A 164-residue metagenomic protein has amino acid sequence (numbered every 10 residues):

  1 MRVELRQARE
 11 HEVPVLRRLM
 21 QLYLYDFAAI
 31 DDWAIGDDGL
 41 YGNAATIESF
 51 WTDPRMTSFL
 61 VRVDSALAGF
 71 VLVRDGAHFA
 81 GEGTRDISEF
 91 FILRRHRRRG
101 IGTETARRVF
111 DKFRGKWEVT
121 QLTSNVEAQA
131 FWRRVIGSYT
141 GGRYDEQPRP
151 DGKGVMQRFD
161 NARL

Functional and structural regions predicted by a protein language model:
V3-L19, A28: A short beta-loop-alpha structural element at the N-terminal edge of CoA-dependent acyl/N-acetyltransferase catalytic
L24-E48: Conserved GNAT-fold acetyl-CoA-binding loop/helix
A45-L60: A short helix-loop-beta-strand connector motif used in the catalytic cores of GNAT acetyltransferases and, in some
S58-L60, A66-D75, D86, F91: Conserved beta-strand in the GNAT
G76-I87, R97: A conserved beta-turn-beta hairpin within the catalytic core of GNAT-like acetyltransferases that forms part
I87-R98, Q121-T123: A short, internal acetyl-CoA/4′-phosphopantetheine-binding micro-motif in the GNAT/acyltransferase core
I92, R98-D111: Conserved acetyl-CoA-binding loop-helix of GNAT-fold acetyltransferases
E118-R133, G137, Q147-G152: Conserved beta-strand-loop-alpha-helix junction that forms the acyl-donor binding cleft
